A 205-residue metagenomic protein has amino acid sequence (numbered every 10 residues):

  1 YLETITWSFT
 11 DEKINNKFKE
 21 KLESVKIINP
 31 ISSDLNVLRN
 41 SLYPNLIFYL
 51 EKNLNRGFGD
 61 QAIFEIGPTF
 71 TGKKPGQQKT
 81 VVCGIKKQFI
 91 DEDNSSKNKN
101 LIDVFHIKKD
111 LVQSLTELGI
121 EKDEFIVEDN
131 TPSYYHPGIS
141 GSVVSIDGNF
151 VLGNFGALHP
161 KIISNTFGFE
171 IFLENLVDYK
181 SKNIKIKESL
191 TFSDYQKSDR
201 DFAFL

Functional and structural regions predicted by a protein language model:
Y1-L205: Extended beta-strand-rich architecture
